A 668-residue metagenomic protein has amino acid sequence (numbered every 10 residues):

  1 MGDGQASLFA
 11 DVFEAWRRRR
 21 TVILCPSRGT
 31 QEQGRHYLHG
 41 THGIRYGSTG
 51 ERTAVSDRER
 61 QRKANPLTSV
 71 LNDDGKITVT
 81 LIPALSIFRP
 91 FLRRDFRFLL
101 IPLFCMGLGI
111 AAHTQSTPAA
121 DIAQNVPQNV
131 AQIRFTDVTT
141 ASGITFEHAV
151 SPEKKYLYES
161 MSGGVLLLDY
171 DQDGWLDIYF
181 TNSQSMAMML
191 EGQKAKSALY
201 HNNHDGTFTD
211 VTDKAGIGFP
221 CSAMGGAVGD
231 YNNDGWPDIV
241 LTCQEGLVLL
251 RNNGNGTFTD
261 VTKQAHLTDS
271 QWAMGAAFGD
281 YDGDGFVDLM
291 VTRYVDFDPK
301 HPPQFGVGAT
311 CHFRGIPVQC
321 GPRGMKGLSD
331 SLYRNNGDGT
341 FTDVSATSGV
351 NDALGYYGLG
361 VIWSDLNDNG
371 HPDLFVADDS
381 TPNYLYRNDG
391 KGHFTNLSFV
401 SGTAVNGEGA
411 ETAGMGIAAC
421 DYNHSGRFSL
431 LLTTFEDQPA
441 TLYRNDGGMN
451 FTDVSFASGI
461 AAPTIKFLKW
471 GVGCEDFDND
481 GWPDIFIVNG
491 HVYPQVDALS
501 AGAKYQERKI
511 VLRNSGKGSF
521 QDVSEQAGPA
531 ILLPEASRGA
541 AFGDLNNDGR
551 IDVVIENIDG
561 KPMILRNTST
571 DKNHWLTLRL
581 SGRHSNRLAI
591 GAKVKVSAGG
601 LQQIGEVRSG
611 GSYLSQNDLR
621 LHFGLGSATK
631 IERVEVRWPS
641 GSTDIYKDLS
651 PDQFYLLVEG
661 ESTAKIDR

Functional and structural regions predicted by a protein language model:
F98-G109: Bacterial N-terminal signal peptides
Q115, Q124, A131, P152 (+3 more regions): Gly/Ser/Thr/Pro-enriched helix-cap/hinge segments flanking short amphipathic alpha-helices
I122-T136, M189-V211, G246-V261, P302-F305 (+7 more regions): Beta-propeller blade repeat segments, especially FG-GAP/WD-type strand-to-loop junctions in 6- to 7-bladed propeller
R134-E147, P152-L157, T209-C221, V261-Q271 (+9 more regions): Short loop/turn motifs that recur once per blade in beta-propeller domains
S162-Q172, H201, S222-P237, V248-R251 (+9 more regions): Beta-propeller blade termini
W175-N182, D234-C243, L289-R293, N369 (+5 more regions): Hydrophobic beta-strand segments that make up the repeating blades of beta-propeller and related beta-repeat
T181-A195, R293-M325, V488-K504: Short, conserved, GDST-rich strand-edge loop motifs in beta-rich repeat architectures
V211-Y231, L241-Y281, V291-R323, G327-S329 (+1 more regions): Asp-box/WD-like beta-propeller blade repeats and closely related beta-sheet repeat scaffolds
